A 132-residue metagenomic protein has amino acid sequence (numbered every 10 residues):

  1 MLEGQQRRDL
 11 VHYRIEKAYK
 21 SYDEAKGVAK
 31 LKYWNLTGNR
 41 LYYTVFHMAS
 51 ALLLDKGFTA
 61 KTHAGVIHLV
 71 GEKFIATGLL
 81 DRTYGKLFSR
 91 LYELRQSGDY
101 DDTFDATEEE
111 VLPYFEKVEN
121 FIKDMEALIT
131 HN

Functional and structural regions predicted by a protein language model:
M1-N132: Terminal alpha-helical segments
